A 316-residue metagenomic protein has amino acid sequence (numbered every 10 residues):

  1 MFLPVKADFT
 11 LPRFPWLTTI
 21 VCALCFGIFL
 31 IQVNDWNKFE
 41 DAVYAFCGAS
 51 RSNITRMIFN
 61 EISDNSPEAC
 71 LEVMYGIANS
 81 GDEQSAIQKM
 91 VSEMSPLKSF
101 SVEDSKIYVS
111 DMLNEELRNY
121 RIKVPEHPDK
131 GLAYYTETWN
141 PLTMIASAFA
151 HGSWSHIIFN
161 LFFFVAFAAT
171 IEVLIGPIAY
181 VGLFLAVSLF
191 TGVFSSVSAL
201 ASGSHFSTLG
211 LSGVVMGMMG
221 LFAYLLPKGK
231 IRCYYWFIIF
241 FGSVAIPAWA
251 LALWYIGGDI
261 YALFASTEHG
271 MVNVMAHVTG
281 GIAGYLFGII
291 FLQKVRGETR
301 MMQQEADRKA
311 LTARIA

Functional and structural regions predicted by a protein language model:
M1-A316: A detector for small-residue-rich transmembrane helices and their helix-helix packing motifs
